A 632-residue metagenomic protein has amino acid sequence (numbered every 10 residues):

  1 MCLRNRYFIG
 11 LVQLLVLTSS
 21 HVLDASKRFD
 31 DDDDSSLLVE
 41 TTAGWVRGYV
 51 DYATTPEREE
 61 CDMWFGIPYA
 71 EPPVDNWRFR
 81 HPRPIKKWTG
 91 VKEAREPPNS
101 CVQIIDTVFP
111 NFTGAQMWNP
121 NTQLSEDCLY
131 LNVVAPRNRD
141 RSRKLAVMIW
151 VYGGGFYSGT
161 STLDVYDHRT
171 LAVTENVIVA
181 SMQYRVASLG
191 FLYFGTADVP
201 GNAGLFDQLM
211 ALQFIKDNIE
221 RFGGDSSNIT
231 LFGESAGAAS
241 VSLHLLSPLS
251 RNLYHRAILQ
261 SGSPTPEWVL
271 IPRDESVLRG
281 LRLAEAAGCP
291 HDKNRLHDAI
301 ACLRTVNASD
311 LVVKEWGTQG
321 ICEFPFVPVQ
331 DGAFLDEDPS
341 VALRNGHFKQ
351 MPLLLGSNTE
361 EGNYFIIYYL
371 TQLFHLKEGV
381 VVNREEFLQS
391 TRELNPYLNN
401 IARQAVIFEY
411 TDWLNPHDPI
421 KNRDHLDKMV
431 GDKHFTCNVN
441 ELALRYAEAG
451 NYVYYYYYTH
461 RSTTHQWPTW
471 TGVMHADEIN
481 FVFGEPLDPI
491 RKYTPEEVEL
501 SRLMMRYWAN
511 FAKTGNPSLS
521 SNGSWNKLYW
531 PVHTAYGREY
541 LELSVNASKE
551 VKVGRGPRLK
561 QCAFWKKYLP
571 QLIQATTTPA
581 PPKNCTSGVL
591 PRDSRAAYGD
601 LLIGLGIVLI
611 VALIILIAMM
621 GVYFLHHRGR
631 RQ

Functional and structural regions predicted by a protein language model:
C2-L3, L17-L205, S226, L388 (+6 more regions): Non-catalytic accessory segments of hydrolases
L3, E71, H81, V133-P136 (+15 more regions): Ordered, helix-dominated protein-protein interaction surfaces in large eukaryotic regulatory proteins
R4-R6, G10-Q13, T18-H21, W118-L296 (+2 more regions): Serine-hydrolase-like catalytic core of hydrolytic proteins
D62, E71, E126-L129, F206-L209 (+7 more regions): A structural signal for well-ordered alpha-helical segments within the folded catalytic domains of diverse enzymes
R185-S188, F232-A236, Y457-W467, G523-H533: Short, solvent-exposed turn/loop segments enriched in Gly/Ser/Thr/Pro and often Arg
S227, G288-I300, D418, Y455-Y457 (+1 more regions): Surface-exposed patches in mature extracellular/periplasmic domains of secreted proteins
P264-T265, V269, C302-V498, Y507 (+4 more regions): Substrate-gating cap/lid region and adjacent catalytic-acid/histidine neighborhood within extracellular/lumenal
L590-D593, G621-Q632: Membrane-proximal cytoplasmic juxtamembrane segment of single-pass cell-surface glycoproteins
